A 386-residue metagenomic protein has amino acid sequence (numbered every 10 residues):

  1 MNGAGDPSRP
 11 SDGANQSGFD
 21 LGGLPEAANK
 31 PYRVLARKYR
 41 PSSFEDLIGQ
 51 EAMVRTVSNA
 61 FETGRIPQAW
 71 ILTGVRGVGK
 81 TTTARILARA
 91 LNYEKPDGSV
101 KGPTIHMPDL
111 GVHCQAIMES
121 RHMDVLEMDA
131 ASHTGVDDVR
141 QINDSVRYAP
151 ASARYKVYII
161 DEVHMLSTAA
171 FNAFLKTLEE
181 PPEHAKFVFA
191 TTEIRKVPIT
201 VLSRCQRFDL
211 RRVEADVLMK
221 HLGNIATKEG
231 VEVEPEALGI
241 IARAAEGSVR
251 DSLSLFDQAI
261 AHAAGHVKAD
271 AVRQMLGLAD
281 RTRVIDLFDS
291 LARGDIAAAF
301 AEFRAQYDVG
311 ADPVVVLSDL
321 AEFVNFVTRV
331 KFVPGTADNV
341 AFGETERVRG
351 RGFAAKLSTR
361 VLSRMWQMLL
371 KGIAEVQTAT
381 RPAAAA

Functional and structural regions predicted by a protein language model:
M1-R207: P-loop/Walker A NTP-binding region and its immediately flanking N-terminal helices in P-loop NTPase folds
L21-G23, D97, H106, H113 (+6 more regions): Extended, largely alpha-helical regulatory/partner-binding modules appended to the mid-to-C-terminal parts
